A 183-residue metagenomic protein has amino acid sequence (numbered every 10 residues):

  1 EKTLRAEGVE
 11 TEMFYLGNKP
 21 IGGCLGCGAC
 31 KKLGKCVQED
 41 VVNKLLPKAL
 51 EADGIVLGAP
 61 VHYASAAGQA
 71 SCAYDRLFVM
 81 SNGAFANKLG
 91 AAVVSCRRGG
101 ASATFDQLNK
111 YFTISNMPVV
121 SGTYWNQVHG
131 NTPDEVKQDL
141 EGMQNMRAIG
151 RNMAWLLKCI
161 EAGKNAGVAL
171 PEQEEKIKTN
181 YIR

Functional and structural regions predicted by a protein language model:
K2-V9: A short, Lys/Arg-enriched amphipathic alpha-helix followed by its capping loop at the start of a domain
V9-K19: A short beta-strand-loop structural module common to alpha/beta enzyme folds
K19, D40, G68, A103 (+2 more regions): Conserved active-site and cofactor/substrate-binding residues in soluble primary-metabolism enzymes
K19-A49, E174-R183: Cysteine-cluster motifs in flexible loop/terminal segments that predominantly coordinate metals
G22-C24, G68, N131-T132, N165: Short Asp/Glu-rich motifs
G28-K32, N109, Q138-D139: Short, hinge-like loop/turn segments at secondary-structure boundaries
L33, V37-N126: Helix-loop-strand module that forms the ligand-binding subsite of alpha/beta enzymes
P118-R183: Glycine-rich phosphate/pyrophosphate-binding loop and the adjoining helix
